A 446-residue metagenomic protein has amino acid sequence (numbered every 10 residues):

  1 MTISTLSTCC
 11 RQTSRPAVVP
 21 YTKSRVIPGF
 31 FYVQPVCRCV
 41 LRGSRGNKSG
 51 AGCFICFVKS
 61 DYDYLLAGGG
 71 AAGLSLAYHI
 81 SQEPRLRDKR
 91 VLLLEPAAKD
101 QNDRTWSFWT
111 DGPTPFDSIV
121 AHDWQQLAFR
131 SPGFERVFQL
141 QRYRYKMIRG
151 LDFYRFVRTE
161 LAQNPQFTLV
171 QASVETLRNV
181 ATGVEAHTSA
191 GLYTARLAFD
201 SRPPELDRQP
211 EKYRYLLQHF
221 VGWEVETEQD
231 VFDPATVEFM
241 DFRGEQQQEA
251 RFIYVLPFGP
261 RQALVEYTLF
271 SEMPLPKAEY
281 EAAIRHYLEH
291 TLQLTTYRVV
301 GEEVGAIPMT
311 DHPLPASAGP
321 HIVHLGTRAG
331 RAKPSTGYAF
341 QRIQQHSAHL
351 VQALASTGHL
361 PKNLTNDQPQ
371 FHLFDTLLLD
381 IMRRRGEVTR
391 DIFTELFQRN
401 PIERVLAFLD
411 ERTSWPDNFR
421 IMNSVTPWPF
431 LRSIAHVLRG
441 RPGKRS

Functional and structural regions predicted by a protein language model:
T2-P16, S24-R25: Low-acidity, Ser/Thr- and Arg-rich intrinsically disordered low-complexity segments
C9-C10, C37-C39, C53-C56: Cysteine-centered motifs
Y62-L92: N-terminal Rossmann-like FAD-binding beta1-loop-alpha1 element of flavoenzymes
H79, D88-G133: N-terminal FAD cofactor-binding segment of flavoenzymes
Q139-T159, S201, S271-E279: Short beta-strand to alpha-helix junction loop
T168-T295: Predominantly flavin-linked oxidoreductase catalytic cores and closely associated redox partners
V174, E245-Q247, S271-H349: FAD/FMN-dependent oxidoreductases across multiple families
Q344, A348-S446: Long, low-complexity C-terminal extensions of enzymes
